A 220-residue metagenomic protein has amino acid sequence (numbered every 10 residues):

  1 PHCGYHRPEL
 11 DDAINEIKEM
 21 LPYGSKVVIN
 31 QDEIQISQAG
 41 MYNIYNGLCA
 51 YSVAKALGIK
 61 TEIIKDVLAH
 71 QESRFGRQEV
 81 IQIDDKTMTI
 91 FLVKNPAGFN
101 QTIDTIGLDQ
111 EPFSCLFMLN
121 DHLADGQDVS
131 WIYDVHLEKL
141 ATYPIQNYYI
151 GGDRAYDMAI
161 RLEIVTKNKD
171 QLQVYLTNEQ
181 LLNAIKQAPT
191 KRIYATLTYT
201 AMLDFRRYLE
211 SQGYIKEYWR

Functional and structural regions predicted by a protein language model:
P1-Q35: Extended acidic/charged loop-beta regions that coordinate divalent cations and stabilize anionic phosphate/carboxylate
P1-Y5, S52-T61, D66-R220: ATP-dependent carboxylate-amine ligase
A13, I17, S37-A39, Y45 (+2 more regions): Surface-exposed loop/turn and secondary-structure junction residues enriched for glycine/proline
L21-G24, I36-S37, R74-F75, S130-W131: Short hydrophobic/aromatic-rich motifs at helix boundaries and adjacent loops
N30-E33, L48, E79, K86: General secondary-structure edge motif
E33-M41, T87-T89: A short glycine/serine-rich beta->alpha loop
Q38-C49, R74-G76: Short glycine/threonine-rich catalytic loop with a Thr-x-Gly-x-Asp
